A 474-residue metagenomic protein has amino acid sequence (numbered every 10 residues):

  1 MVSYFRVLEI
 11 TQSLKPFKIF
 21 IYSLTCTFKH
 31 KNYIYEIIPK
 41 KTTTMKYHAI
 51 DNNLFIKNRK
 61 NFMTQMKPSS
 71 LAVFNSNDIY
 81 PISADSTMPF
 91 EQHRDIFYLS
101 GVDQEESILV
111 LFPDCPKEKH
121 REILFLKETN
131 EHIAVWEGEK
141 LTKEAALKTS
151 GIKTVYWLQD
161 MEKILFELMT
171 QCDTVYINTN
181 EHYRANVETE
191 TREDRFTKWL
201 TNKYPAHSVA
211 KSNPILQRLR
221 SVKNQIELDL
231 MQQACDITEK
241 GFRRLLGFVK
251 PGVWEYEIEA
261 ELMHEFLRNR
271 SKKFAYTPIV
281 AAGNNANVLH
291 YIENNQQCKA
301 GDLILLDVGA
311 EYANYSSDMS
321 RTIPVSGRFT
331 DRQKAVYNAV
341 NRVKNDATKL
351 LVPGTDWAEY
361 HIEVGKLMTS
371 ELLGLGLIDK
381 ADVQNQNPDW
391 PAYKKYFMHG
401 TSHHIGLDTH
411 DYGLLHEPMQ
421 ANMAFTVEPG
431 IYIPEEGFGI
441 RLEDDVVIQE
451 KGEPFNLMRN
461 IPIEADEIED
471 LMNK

Functional and structural regions predicted by a protein language model:
S3-L8, Q12, K18: Intrinsically disordered, low-complexity proline-rich regions
Y4, Y22, H30-Y33: Intrinsic-disorder-associated, low-complexity terminal segments enriched in Asp/Asn/His/Tyr and depleted of Lys/Arg
V7, I21-S23, I38-K40: Generic signature of intrinsically disordered, low-complexity, basic-rich segments and short cationic peptides
K31-K474: Active-site neighborhoods and metal-handling regions in enzymes and metal-associated proteins
